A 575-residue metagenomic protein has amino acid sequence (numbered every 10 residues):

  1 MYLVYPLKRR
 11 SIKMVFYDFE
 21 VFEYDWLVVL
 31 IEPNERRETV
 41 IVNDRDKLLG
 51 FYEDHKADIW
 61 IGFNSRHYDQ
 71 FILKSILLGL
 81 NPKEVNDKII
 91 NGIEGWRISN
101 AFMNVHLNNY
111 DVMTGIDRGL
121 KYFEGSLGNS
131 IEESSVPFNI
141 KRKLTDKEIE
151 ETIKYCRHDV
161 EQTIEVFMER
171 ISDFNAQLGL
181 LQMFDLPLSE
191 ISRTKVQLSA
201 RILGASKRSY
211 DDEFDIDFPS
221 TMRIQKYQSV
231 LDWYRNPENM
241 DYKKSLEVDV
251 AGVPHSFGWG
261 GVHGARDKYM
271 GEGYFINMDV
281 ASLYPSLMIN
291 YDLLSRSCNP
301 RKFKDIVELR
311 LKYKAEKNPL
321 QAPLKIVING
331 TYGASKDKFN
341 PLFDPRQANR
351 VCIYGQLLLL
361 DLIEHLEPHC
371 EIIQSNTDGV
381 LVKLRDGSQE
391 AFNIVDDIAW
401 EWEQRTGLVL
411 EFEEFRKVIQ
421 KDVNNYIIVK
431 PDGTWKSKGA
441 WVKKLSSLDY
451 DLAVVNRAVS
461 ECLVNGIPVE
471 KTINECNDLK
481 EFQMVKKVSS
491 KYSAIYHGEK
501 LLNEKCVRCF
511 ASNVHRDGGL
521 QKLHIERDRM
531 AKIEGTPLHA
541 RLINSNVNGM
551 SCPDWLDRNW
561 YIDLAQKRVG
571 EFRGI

Functional and structural regions predicted by a protein language model:
Y2-G92, G252, G258-D267: Conserved RNase H-like, two-metal-ion catalytic cores of nucleic-acid enzymes
V21-F22, S65-D69, T114-D117, A281-L283 (+2 more regions): Short, solvent-exposed loop/turn segments at secondary-structure junctions
D25-V29, Q70-I76, V166, S286-I289 (+3 more regions): A short acidic (Asp/Glu
W60, S65, Q70, G79-E161: Active-site-proximal helix-loop-helix substrate-binding element of RNase H-like nuclease domains
R97-V105, P187-E190, R416-I428: Short, conserved secondary-structure transition motifs
L107, D111-L120, P137-K143, A251-P368 (+2 more regions): Helical catalytic core of nucleic-acid polymerases
S126-S134, K141-S282, L362-E367, E371-R385 (+7 more regions): Conserved "right-hand" nucleotidyltransferase catalytic core of DNA-directed polymerases
Q321, Q389-I575: C-terminal, non-catalytic extensions of nucleic-acid polymerases
